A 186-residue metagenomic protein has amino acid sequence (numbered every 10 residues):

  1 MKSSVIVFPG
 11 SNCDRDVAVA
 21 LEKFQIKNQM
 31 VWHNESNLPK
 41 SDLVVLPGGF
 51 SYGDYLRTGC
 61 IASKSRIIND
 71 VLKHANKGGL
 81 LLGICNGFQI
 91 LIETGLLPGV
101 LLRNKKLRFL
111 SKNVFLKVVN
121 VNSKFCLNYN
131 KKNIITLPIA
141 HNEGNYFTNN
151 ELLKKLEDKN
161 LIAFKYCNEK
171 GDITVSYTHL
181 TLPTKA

Functional and structural regions predicted by a protein language model:
M1-I84, I90-P98, L102-L110, K117 (+2 more regions): N-terminal beta1-alpha1 cap of cysteine-dependent amidohydrolase-like domains
G83-I84, I139, K185: Alpha-helical architecture
G87-F88, N122: Short, flexible active-site-adjacent loop segments at beta-strand->alpha-helix junctions, enriched in small/polar
Q89-I90, N145, K185: General alpha-helical segment detector with a strong preference for membrane-spanning helices and helix-boundary regions
L96-Y177: Pocket-forming structural segment of enzyme catalytic cores
T178-T184: Conserved small/polar residues in nucleotide/adenosyl-binding loops
